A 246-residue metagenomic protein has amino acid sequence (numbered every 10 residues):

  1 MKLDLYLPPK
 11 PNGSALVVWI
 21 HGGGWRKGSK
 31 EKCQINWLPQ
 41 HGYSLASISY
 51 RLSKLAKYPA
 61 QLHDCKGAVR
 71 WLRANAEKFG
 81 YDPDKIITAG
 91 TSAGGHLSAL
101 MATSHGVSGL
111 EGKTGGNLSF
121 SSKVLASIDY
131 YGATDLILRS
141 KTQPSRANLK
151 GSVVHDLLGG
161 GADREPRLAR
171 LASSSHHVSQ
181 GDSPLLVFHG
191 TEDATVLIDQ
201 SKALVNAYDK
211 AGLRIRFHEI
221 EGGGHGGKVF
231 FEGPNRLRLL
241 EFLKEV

Functional and structural regions predicted by a protein language model:
G13-G24: Short beta-strand element of the alpha/beta-hydrolase
S29-I48: Short amphipathic alpha-helix adjacent to the substrate-entry channel of hydrolases
A56-E77: Alpha/beta-hydrolase active-site loop
R70-T142: Primarily recognizes the serine-hydrolase "nucleophile elbow" in alpha/beta-hydrolase and SGNH/GDSL folds
L110, L138-H177, S183: Mobile cap/lid helix-loop segments that gate and shape the active-site cleft of serine hydrolases
G181, V187-H189, D193: Short beta-strand/loop motif that positions the catalytic acidic residue of the alpha/beta-hydrolase fold
A194-A203: Conserved alpha/beta-hydrolase "acid-adjacent" motif
G223-E232: Catalytic histidine-centered segment of alpha/beta-hydrolase-like enzymes
